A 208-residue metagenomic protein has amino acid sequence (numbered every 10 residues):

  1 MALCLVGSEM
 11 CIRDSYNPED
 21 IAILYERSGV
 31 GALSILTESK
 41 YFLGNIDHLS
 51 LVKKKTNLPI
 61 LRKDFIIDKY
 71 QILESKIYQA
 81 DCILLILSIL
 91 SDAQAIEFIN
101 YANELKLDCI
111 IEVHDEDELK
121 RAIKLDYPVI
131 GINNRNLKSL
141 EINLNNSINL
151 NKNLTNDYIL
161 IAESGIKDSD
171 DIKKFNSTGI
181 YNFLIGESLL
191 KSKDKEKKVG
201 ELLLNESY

Functional and structural regions predicted by a protein language model:
M1-G7, C11-I12: Single conserved hydrophobic/aromatic residue that forms the stacking wall/gate of nucleotide- or nucleobase-binding
V6, T56, Y78-Q79, L105 (+3 more regions): Short, structured coil segments at secondary-structure junctions
S8, E38, F65, S88 (+4 more regions): Active-site beta-loop-alpha junctions enriched in small/polar residues
R13-I110, E116-R121, S147-L150: N-terminal active-site wall of soluble small-molecule enzyme domains
I67-Q79, E116-L125, A162, I166-I185: Catalytic cores of alpha/beta
E74-Q94, G131-S139, I180-K198: Glycine-rich phosphate-binding active-site loops on the catalytic face of alpha/beta enzymes
V129-G179, F183-I185: Catalytic-face loop-and-helix region of soluble metabolic enzyme cores
N149-N153, N176, K191-Y208: C-terminal helical cap(s) of enzyme catalytic domains, especially alpha/beta-barrels
